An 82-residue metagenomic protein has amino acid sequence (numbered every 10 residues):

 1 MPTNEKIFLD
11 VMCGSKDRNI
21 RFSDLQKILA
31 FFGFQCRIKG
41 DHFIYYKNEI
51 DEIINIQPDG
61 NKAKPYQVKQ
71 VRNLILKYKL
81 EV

Functional and structural regions predicted by a protein language model:
P2-K39, I50-V82: Basic nucleic-acid-binding interfaces
Y45-E49: Active-site beta-strand termini and strand-to-loop segments that position acidic
